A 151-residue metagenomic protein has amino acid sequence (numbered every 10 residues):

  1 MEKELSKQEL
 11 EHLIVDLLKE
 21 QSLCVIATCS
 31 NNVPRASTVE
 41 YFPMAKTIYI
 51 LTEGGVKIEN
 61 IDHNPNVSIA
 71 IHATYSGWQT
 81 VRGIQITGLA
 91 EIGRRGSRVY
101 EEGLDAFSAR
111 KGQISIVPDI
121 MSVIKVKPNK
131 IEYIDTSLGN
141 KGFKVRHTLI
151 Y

Functional and structural regions predicted by a protein language model:
M1-C24, V145-R146, Y151: Extreme N-terminal tail/first-helix region
E2-L5, R82-Y151: Charged, gly/pro-rich active-site loop segments
K7-E11, G54, F107-A109: Charged, amphipathic alpha-helical segments
Q21-G54, I69-A73: Short beta-strand segments
M44-A45, K57-N60, E101, K141-F143: A short local loop/turn or secondary-structure capping micro-motif enriched for an aromatic residue
T47-I48, N66, L89, K130: Structural motif
G54, P65, L138: A short beta-strand motif that forms part of the nucleic acid-binding face of small beta-barrel RNA-binding folds
K57-G93: Helix-adjacent hinge/juxtasegments
